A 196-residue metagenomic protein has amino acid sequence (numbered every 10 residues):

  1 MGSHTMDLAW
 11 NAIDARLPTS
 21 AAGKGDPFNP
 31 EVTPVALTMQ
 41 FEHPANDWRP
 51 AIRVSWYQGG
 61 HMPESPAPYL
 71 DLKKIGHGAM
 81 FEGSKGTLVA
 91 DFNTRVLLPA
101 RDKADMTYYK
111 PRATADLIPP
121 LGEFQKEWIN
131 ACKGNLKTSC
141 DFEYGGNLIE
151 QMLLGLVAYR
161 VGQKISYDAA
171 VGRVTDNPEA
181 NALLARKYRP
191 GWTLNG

Functional and structural regions predicted by a protein language model:
M1-E143, I149-G196: Contiguous beta-strand/loop segments that form the cofactor/metal-binding neighborhood of enzyme cores
